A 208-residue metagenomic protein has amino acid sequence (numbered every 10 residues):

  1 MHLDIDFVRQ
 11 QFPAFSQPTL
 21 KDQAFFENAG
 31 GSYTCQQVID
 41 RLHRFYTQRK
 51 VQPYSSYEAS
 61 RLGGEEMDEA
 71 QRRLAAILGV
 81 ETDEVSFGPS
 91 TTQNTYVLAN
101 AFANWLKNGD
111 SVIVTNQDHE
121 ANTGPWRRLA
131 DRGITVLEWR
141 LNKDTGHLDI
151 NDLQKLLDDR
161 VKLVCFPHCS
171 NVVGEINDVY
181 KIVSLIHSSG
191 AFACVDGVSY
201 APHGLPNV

Functional and structural regions predicted by a protein language model:
M1-V208: Pyridoxal 5′-phosphate
